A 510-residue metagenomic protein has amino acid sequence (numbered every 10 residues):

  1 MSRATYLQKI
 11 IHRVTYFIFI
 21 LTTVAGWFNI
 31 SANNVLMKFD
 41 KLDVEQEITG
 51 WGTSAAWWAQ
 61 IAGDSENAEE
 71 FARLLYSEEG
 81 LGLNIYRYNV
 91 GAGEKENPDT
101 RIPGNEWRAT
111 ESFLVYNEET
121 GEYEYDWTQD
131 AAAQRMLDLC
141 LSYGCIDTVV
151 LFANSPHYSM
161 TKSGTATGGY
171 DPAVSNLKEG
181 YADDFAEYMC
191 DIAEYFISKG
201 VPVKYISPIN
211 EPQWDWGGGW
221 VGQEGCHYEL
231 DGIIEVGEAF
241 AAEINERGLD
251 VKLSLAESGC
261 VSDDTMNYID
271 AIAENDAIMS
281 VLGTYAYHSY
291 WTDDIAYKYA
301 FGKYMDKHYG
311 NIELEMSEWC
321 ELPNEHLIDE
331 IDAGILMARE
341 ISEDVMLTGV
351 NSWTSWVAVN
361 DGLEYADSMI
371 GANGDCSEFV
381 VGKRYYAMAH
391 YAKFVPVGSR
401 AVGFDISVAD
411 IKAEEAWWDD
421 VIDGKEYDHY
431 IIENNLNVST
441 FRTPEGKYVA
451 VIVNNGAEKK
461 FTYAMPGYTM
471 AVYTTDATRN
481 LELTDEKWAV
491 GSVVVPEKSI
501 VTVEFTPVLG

Functional and structural regions predicted by a protein language model:
M1-A32: Gram-positive cell-envelope targeting signals
N34-K204, E224, Y228, I234 (+1 more regions): N-terminal catalytic cores of secreted or lumenal carbohydrate-active enzymes
E47-A55, L83-V90, E94, T148-F152 (+7 more regions): Structural recognition of the beta-strand scaffold that forms the well-ordered cores of secreted hydrolase catalytic
D184-P202, P212-L322: Active-site neighborhood of glycoside hydrolase catalytic domains
E313-A416: Aromatic/acidic polysaccharide-binding cleft in carbohydrate-active enzymes
V408-Y468, K498: Carbohydrate-binding surface patches
P466-L481: Solvent-exposed beta-hairpin/edge-strand motifs
E486-G510: C-terminal beta-strand-rich structural cap/linker in extracellular carbohydrate-active enzymes
